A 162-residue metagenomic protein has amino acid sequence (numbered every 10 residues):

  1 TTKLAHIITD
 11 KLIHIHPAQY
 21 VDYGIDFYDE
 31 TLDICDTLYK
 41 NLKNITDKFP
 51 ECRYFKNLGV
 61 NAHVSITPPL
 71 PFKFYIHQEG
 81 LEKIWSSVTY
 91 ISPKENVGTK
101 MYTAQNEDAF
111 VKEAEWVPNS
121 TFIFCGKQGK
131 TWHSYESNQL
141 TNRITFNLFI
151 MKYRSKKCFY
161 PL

Functional and structural regions predicted by a protein language model:
T1-E51: Non-heme Fe(II)/2-oxoglutarate
P17-D36, F72-I76, D108-V111, W132-E136: Active-site rim elements
L32, D36, K40, W85 (+2 more regions): A structural signal for well-ordered alpha-helical segments within the folded catalytic domains of diverse enzymes
N44-R53, Q105-E113: A broad, low-specificity signal for short, low-complexity segments enriched in glycine/proline and polar/charged
D47-W85, G98: Non-heme Fe(II) oxygenase catalytic core, chiefly the N-lobe of the double-stranded beta-helix
A62-V64, S87-T89, F146-I150: A structural signal for short, well-ordered beta-strand segments
I66, T89-I91, Q139: Short, low-complexity Ser/Thr-rich regulatory SLiMs
F72, L81-K83, P93-L162: Catalytic core of Fe(II)/2-oxoglutarate
